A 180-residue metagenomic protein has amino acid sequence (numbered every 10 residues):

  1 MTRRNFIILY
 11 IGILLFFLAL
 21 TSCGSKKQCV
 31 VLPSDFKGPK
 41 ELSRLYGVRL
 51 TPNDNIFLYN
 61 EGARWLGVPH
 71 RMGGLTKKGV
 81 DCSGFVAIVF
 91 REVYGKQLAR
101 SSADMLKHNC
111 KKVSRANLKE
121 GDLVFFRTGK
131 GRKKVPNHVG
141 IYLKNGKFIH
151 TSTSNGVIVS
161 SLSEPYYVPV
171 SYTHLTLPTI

Functional and structural regions predicted by a protein language model:
T2-Y10: Bacterial N-terminal signal peptides that target proteins for export
T21-S22: C-terminal motif of bacterial Sec signal peptides marking the signal peptidase cleavage site
V30, K37-K78: Post-signal-peptide N-terminal segment of Sec-exported extracytoplasmic proteins
L45-Y46, V68-E120: Catalytic cysteine-centered active-site loop
V68-V80, R127-V170: Glycine-rich catalytic cores of cysteine/serine-nucleophile enzymes that process amide/ester linkages in cell-envelope
T173-T179: Conserved small/polar residues in nucleotide/adenosyl-binding loops
